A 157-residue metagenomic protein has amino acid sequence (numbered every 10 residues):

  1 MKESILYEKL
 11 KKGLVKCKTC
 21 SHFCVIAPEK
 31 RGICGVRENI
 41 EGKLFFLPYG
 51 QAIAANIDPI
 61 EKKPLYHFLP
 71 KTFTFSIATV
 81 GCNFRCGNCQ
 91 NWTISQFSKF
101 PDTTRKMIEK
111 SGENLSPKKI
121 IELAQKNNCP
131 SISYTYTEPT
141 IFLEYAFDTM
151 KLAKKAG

Functional and structural regions predicted by a protein language model:
M1-T19: Iron-sulfur (Fe-S) cluster-binding modules
L6, S21-F23, K62-L65: Short secondary-structure capping/turn segments at boundaries of alpha-helices and beta-strands
Y7, C34, F45: Short clusters of hydrophobic/aromatic residues that line enzyme substrate/ligand-binding pockets
K9-K12, P28, P70: Short, ordered beta-strand-loop transition motifs
V15-R37, V80-W92: Local cysteine-cluster metal-coordination motifs and their immediate loop/turn environment, predominantly Fe-S cluster
N39-G157: Conserved Radical SAM active-site core
